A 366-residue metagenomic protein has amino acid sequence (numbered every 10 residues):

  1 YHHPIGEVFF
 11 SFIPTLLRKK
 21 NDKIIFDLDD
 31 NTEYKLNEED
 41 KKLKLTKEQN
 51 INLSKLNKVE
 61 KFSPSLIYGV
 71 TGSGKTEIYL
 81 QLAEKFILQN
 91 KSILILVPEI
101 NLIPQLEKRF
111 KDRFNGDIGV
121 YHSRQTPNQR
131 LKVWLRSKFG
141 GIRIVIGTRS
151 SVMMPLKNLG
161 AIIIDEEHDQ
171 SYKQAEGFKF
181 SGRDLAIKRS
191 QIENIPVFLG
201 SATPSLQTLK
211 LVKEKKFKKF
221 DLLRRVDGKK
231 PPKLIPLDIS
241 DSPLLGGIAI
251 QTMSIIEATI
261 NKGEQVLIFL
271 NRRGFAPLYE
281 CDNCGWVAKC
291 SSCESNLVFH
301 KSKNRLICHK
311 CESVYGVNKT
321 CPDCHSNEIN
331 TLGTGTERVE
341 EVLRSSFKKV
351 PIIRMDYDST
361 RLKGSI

Functional and structural regions predicted by a protein language model:
Y1-S201, T208, K213-K229, I260-N261: Accessory, non-ATPase domains that flank or precede helicase/AAA+ motor cores in DNA-metabolism machines
K42-K47, E60, G72-T76, L96 (+10 more regions): Conserved phosphate/pyrophosphate-binding and hydrolysis machinery centered on Walker-type P-loop NTPases, extending
Q81-F86, S242-N271: Conserved interdomain hinge at the start of the Helicase C-terminal
S92-L94, F114-Q125, K289-S292, V298 (+2 more regions): Conserved RecA-like helicase motor-core motifs
T126-K138, P351-I366: Conserved helicase ATPase core of P-loop NTP-dependent helicases/translocases
G147-L159, A276, L343, K363-I366: SF2 helicase motor core recognition
Q207-I248, S295, K301-K303: Interdomain hinge/linker at the junction between the two RecA-like core domains of SF2 helicases
T252, N261-S346: Cys/His-rich short segments
